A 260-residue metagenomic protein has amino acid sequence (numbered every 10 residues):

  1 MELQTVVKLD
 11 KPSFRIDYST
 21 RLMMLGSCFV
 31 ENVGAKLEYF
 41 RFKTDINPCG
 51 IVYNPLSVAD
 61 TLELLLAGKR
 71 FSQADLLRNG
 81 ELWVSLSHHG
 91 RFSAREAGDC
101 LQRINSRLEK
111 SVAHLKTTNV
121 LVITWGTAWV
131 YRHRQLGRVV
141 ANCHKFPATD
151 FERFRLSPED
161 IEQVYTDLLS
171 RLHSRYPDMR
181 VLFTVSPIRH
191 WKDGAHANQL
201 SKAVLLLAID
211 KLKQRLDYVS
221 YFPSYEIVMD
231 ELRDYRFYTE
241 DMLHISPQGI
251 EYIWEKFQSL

Functional and structural regions predicted by a protein language model:
M1-L260: Extracellular glycan-modifying ectodomains
